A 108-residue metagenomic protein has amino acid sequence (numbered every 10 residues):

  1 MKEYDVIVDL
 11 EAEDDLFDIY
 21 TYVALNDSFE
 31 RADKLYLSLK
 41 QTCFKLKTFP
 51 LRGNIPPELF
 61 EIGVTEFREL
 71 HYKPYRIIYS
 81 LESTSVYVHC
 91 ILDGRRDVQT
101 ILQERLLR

Functional and structural regions predicted by a protein language model:
M1-S38: Arg/Lys-rich, positively charged N-terminal/basic patches that mediate binding to nucleic acids
Y4, G63, R68, K73-Y75 (+1 more regions): Short beta-strand or tight-loop elements that sit immediately N-terminal to catalytic metal-binding acidic residues
Y20, K40-K47: Structural signal for well-ordered, non-membrane alpha-helices
N26-F29, L46-F49, R95: Residues at alpha-helix boundaries and the short loops/turns that link adjacent helices
S28, L37, T65, L70-K73 (+1 more regions): Short alpha-helical segments used as structural interaction elements across diverse proteins
F44-H71: A short, surface-exposed loop/turn module that caps and links secondary-structure elements
Y72-R76, S80-R108: Enriched for short, Lys/Arg-rich terminal
